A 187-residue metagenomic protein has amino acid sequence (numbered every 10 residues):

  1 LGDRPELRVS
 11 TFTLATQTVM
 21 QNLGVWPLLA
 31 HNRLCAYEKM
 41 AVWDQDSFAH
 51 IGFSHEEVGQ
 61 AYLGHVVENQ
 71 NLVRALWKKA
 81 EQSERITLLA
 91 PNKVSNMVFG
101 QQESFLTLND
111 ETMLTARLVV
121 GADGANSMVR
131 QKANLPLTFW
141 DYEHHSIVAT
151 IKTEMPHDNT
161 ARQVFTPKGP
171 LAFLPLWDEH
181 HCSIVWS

Functional and structural regions predicted by a protein language model:
L1-G2, Q60, S95, E103 (+2 more regions): Domain-wide signal for the mature, well-folded portions of proteins, strongly enriched in nucleus-encoded organellar
L1-Y37: Glycine-rich FAD cofactor-binding loop and adjacent beta-loop-alpha segment at the N-terminus of flavoprotein
G2-S10, V58-A61, L135-P136: Short glycine-enriched, charge-decorated loop/helix-capping segments at active-site entrances that position
P5, V9, H31, H65-N69 (+2 more regions): Alpha-helix initiation/capping motif
F12, L29, I51-F53, V129 (+1 more regions): Short clusters of hydrophobic/aromatic residues that line enzyme substrate/ligand-binding pockets
M20, A122-S187: Conserved FAD-binding catalytic core of PHBH/FMO-like flavoproteins
L28-L34, S95-V98, I151-E154: Short linear motifs in intrinsically disordered
C35-K132, W140-H145: Conserved N-terminal helical subregion
